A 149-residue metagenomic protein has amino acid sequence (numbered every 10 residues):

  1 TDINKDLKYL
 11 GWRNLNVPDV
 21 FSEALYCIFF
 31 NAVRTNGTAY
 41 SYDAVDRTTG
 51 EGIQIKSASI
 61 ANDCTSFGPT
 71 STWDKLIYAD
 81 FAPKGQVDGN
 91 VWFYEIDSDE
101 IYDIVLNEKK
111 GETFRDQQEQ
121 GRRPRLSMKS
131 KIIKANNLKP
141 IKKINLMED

Functional and structural regions predicted by a protein language model:
T1-G52, K56-D149: Nucleic-acid endonuclease domains
